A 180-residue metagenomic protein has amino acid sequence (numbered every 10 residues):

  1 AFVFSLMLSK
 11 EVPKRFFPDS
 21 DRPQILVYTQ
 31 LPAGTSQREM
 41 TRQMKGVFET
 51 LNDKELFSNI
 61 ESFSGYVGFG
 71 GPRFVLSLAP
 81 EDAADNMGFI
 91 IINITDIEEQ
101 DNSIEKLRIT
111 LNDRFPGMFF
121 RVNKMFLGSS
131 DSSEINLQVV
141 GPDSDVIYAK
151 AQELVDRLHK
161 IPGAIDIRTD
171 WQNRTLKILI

Functional and structural regions predicted by a protein language model:
A1-F2, R38-S130: Solvent-exposed, membrane-proximal periplasmic/extracellular interface segments of envelope transport and secretion
A1-T35, F119-K124, E134, I161-I165: Transmembrane helices with small-residue packing motifs
D19-Q24, Y28-E39, P80-A84, I91-D101 (+3 more regions): Structural beta->alpha junctions
S62-S64, F119-R121, E134-N136, D166-R168 (+1 more regions): Residues at or immediately flanking beta-strands
L76, S133, L179-I180: Short, well-ordered secondary-structure micro-motifs
I109, Q138, E153-D156: Short, solvent-exposed amphipathic alpha-helical segments in soluble enzyme and RNA/protein-processing domains
Y148-I180: Beta-strand-rich non-transmembrane domains
